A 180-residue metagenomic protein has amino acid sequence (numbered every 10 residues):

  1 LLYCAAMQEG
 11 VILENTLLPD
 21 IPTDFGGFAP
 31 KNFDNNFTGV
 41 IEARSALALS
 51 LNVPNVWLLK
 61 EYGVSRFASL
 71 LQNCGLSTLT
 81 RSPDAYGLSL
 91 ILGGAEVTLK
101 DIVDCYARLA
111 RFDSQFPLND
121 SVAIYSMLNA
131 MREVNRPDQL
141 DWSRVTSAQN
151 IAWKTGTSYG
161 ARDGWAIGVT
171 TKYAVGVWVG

Functional and structural regions predicted by a protein language model:
L1-C4: Active/ligand-binding-proximal structured segments within catalytic/core domains that scaffold catalytic residues
V11-F67, R111, Q115-E133, P137: Conserved catalytic neighborhood of penicillin-recognizing serine enzymes
L13, L49, T98-L99, V103-G180: A penicillin-recognizing enzyme superfamily signal
L17, S45, W57-L59, S69-L70 (+5 more regions): Structural recognition of the beta-strand scaffold that forms the well-ordered cores of secreted hydrolase catalytic
L18, S82-A85, R144: Short, glycine-/polar-rich solvent-exposed loops and beta-turns at beta-strand/coil boundaries
T23-F25, N52-P54, S65, S77-T78 (+6 more regions): Solvent-exposed loop/turn segments at secondary-structure junctions within structured extracellular/periplasmic domains
A29-D34, G63-Y106: Mid-domain, small-residue-enriched loop/turn segments at the edges of structured enzyme/sensor domains
